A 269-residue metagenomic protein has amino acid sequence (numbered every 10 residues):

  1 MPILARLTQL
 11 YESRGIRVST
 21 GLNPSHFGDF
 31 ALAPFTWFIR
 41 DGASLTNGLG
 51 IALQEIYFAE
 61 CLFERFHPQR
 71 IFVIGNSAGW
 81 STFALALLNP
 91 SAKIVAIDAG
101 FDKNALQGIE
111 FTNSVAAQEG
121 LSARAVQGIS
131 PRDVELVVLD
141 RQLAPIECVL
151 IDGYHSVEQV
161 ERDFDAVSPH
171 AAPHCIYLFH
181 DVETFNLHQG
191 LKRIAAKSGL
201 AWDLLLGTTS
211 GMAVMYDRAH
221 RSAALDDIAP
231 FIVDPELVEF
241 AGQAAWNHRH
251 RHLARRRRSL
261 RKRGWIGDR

Functional and structural regions predicted by a protein language model:
M1-I39, A229-R269: Membrane-proximal basic amphipathic "stem/tether" segments
T20-F27, S44-G50, G100-D102, G128-R132: Short acidic/polar alpha-helix capping motifs at helix-coil junctions
P24-F66: Class I SAM-dependent methyltransferase Rossmann-like catalytic core, especially the SAM/SAH-binding loop
I56, E60-G267: S-adenosylmethionine/decaboxylated-SAM
